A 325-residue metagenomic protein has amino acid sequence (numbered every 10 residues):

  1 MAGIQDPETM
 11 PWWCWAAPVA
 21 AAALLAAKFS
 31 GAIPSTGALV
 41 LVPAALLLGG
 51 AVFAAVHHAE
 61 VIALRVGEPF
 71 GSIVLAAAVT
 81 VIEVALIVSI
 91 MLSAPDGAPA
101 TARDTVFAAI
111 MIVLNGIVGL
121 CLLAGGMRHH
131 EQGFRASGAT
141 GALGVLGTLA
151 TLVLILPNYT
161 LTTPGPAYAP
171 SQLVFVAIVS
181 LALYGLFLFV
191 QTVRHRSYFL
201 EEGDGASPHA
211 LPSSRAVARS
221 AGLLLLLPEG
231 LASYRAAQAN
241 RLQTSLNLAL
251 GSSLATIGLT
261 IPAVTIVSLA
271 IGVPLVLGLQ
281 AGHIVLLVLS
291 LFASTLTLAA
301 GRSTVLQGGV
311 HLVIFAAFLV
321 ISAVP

Functional and structural regions predicted by a protein language model:
M1-P325: Hydrophobic alpha-helical segments, chiefly the membrane-spanning helices and signal/signal-anchor peptides
